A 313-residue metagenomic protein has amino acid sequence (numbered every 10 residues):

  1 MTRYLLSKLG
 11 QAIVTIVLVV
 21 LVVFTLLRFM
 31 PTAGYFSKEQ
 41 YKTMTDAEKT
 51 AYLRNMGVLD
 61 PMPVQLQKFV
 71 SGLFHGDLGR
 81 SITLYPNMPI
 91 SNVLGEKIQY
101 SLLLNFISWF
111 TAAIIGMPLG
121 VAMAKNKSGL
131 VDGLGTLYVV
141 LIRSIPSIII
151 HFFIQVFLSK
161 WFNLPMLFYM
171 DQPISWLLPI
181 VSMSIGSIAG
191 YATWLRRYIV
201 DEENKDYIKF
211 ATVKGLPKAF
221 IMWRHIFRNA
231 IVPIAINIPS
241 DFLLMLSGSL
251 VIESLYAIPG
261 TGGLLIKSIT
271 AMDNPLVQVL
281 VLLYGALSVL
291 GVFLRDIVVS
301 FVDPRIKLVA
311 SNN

Functional and structural regions predicted by a protein language model:
T2-S7, Q11, L119-I154: Cytoplasmic-entry segments and transmembrane alpha-helices of multi-pass inner-membrane transporters
L9-V17, L21, S91-A122, F227-R228 (+2 more regions): Transmembrane alpha-helix signature in integral membrane proteins
I16-Q67, N163-Q172: Hydrophobic alpha-helical transmembrane segments of membrane transport/permease proteins and related membrane-embedded
V19, F110-A112, G116, P179-S187 (+1 more regions): Hydrophobic alpha-helical transmembrane segments of polytopic membrane proteins
E39-Y41, L244-L287, G291, K307 (+1 more regions): Glycine-rich helix-loop "coupling/hinge" segments at transmembrane-helix boundaries in multipass transporters
V58-I115: An internal, D/E-rich "acidic patch" concept
L134-A189, I266, N274: Generic hydrophobic transmembrane alpha-helix motif, especially the helices
